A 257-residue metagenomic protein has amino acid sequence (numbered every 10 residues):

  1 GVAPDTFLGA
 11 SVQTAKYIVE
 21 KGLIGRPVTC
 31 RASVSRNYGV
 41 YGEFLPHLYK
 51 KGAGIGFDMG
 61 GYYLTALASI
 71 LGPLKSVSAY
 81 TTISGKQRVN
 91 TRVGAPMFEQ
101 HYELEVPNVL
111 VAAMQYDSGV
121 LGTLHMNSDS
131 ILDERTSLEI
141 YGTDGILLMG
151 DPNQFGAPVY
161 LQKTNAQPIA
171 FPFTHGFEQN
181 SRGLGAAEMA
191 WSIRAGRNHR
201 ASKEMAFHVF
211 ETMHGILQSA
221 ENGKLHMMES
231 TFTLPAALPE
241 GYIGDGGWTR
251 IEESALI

Functional and structural regions predicted by a protein language model:
G1, T6-E103, G223: Predominantly a Rossmann-like dinucleotide-binding segment in NAD(P)-dependent oxidoreductases
V2-A3, P27, G42, F171 (+2 more regions): Short, hydrophobic secondary-structure boundary micro-motifs
A3, P168-T174, S192-V209: Glycine- and charged-residue-rich phosphate/anionic-cofactor binding loop of Rossmann-like
P4-F7, V34, S128-S130, M205 (+1 more regions): Structured beta->alpha junctions
V12, S181-L184: Ligand-binding pocket scaffold of soluble enzyme catalytic domains
R26, T65-F155, G183-H199, M213-I216 (+1 more regions): Contiguous beta-strand/loop segments that form the cofactor/metal-binding neighborhood of enzyme cores
A206-Q218: C-terminal hydrophobic helical "lid"/dimerization subdomain of Rossmann-like NAD(P)H-dependent oxidoreductases
